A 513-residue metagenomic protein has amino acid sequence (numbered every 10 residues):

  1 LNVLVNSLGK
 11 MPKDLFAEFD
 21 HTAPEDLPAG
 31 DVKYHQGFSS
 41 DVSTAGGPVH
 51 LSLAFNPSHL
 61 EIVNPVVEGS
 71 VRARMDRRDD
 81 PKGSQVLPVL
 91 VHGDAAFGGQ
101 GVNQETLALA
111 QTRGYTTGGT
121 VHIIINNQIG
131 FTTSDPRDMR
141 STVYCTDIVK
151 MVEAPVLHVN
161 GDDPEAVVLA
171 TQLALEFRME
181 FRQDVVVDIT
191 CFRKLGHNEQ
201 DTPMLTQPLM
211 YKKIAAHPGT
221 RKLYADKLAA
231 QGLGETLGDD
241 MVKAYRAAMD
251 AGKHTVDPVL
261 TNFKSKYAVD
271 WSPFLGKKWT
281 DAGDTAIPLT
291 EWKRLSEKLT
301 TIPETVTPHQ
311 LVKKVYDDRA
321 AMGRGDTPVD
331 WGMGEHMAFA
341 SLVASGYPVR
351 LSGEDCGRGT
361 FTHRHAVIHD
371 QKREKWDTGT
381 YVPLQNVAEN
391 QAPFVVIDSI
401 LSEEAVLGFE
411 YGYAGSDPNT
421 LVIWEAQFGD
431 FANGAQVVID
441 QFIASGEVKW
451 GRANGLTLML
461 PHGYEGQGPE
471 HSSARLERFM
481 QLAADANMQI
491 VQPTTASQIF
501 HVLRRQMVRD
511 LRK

Functional and structural regions predicted by a protein language model:
L1-V102, L107-V121, I125-S141, I148 (+6 more regions): Conserved internal helical-beta-strand scaffold that buttresses enzyme catalytic cores
T142, P164-T171, R221: Amphipathic alpha-helical transducer elements in NTP-driven molecular machines
V159-G161: Short beta->alpha connector loops at strand-helix junctions that form conserved, small/polar/Pro-enriched
D163-P164, A496: Residues at or immediately preceding the N-termini of alpha-helices
A174-M179: Hydrophobic alpha-helical bundle architecture
C191-G196: Glycine-rich beta-alpha junction loops
K212-A216: Flexible glycine-/small-residue-enriched beta->alpha junction loops that bind anionic phosphate/pyrophosphate groups
